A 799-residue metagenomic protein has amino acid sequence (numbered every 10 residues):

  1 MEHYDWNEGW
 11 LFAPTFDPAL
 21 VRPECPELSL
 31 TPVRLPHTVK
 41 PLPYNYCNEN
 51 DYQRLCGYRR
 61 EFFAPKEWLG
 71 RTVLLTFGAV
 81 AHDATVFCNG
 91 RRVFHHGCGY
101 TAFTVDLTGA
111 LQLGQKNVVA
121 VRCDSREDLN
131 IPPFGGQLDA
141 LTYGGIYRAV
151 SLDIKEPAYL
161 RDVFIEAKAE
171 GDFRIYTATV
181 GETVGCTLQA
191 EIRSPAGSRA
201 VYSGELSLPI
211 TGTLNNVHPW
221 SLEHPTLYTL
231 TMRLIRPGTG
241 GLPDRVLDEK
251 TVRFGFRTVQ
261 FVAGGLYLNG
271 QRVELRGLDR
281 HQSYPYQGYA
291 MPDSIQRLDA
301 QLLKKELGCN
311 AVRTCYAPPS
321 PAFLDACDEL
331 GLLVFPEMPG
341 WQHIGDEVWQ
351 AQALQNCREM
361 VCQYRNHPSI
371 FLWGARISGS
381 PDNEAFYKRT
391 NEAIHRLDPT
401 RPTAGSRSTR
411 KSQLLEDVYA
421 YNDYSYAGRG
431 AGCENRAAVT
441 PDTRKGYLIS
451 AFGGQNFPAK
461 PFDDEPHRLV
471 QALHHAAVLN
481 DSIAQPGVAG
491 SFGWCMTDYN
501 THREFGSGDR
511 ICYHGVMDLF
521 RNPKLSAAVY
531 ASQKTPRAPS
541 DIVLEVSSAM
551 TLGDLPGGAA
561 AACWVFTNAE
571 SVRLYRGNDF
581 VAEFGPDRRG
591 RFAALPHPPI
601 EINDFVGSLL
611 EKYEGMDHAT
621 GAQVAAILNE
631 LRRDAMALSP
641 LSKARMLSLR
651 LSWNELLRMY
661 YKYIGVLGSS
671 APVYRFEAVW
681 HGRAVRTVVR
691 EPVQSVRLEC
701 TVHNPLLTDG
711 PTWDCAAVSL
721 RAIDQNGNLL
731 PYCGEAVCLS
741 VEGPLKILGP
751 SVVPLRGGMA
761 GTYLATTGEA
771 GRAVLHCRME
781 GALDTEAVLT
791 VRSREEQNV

Functional and structural regions predicted by a protein language model:
M1-P43, R122, A472, A476-L479 (+3 more regions): Accessory carbohydrate-binding/adhesion or oligomerization-edge regions at the termini of glycan-active proteins
H3-F16, T38, E49, Q53-L160 (+6 more regions): Accessory beta-strand-rich segments of carbohydrate-active enzymes
H37-A64, W68-F77, A81-C88, F94-G97 (+6 more regions): Active-site-adjacent substrate/metal-binding segments within catalytic domains of carbohydrate-active enzymes
Q112-K116, G181-Q260: Extended acidic/polar, glycine-enriched regions that form or flank non-catalytic beta-rich accessory modules
V118-V121, T226-R236, E611-H618, Y663-G682 (+1 more regions): Short, aromatic- and glycine-rich surface loops/edge beta-strands on solvent-exposed regions
R174-Y176, Q301-K305, A311-A528, Q533 (+2 more regions): Substrate-binding/catalytic cleft of secreted carbohydrate-active enzymes, primarily glycoside hydrolases
I175-A178, L234, C563-T567, D714-P731 (+1 more regions): Beta-strand-rich structural segments
S482-L706, I723-Q725, C733-G734: Carbohydrate-binding surfaces of carbohydrate-active enzymes
